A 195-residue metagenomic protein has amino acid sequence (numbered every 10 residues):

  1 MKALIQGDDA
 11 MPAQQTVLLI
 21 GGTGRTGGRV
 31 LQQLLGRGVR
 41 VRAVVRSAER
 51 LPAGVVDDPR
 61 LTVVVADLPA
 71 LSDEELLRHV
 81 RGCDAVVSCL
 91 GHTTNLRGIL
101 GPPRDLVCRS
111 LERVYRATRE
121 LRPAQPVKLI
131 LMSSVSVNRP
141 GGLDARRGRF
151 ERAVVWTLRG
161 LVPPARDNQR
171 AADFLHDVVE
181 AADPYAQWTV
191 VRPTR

Functional and structural regions predicted by a protein language model:
M1-V17, L51: Eukaryotic N-terminal targeting leaders
P12-V39: N-terminal Rossmann NAD(P)H-binding glycine-rich loop of SDR-like oxidoreductase domains
V17, A43, V55-R113, A117: NAD(P)H-binding glycine-rich loop region in Rossmannoid oxidoreductase-like domains and their noncatalytic homologs
I20, V44, C89-L90, L129-V135 (+1 more regions): SDR active-site strand-loop-helix element
V39-S47: Conserved glycine-rich Rossmann-like NAD(P)H-binding loop of the short-chain dehydrogenase/reductase
A48, R97, E112-P163: Conserved Rossmann-fold NAD(P)-dependent oxidoreductase catalytic core, especially the SDR/UDP-sugar
L111-E112, N168-H176: Conserved active-site helix of classical SDR/Rossmann-fold NAD(P)-dependent CH-OH oxidoreductases
A172-R195: Conserved beta-loop-beta element that borders a ligand/cofactor-binding pocket
